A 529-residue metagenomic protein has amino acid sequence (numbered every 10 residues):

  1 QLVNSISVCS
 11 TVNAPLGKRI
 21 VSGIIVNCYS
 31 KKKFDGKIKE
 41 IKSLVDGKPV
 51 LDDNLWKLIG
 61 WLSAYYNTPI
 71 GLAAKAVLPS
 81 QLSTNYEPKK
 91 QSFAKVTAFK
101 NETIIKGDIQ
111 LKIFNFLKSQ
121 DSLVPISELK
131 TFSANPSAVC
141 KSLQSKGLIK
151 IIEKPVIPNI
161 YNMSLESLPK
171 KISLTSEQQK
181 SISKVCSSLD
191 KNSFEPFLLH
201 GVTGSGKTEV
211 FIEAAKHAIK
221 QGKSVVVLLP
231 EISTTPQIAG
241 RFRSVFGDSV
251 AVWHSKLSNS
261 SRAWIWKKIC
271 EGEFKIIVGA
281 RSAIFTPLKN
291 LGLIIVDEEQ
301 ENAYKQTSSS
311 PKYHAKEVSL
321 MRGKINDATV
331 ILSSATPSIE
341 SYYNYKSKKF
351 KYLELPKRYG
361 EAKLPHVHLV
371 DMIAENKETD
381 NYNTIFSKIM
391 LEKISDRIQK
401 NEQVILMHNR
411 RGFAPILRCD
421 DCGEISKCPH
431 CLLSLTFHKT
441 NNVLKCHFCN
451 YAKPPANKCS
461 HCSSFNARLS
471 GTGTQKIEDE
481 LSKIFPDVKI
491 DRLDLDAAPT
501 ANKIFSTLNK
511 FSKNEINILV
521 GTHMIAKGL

Functional and structural regions predicted by a protein language model:
Q1-S334, K346-A362: Accessory, non-ATPase domains that flank or precede helicase/AAA+ motor cores in DNA-metabolism machines
V226, F246-L257, P429-H430, T436 (+1 more regions): Conserved RecA-like helicase motor-core motifs
S258-I269, A497-G521: Conserved helicase ATPase core of P-loop NTP-dependent helicases/translocases
G279-L291, L481, E515, L519-L529: SF2 helicase motor core recognition
D297-K316, R468, S512-N517, M524-L529: Conserved RecA-like helicase motor core of SF1/SF2 enzymes
M321, T329-L332, S338-D420: Conserved interdomain linker/interface between the two RecA-like ATPase lobes of SF2 helicase motors
Q399-K483: Cys/His-rich short segments
